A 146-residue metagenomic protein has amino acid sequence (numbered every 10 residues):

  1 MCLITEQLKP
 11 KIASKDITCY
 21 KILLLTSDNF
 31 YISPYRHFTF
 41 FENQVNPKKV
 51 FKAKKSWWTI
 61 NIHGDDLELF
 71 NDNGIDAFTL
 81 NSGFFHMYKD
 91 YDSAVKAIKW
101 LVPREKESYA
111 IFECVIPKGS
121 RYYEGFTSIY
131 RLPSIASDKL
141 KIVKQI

Functional and structural regions predicted by a protein language model:
M1-F85, Y91-I146: Conserved NAD+-utilizing ADP-ribose enzyme module
